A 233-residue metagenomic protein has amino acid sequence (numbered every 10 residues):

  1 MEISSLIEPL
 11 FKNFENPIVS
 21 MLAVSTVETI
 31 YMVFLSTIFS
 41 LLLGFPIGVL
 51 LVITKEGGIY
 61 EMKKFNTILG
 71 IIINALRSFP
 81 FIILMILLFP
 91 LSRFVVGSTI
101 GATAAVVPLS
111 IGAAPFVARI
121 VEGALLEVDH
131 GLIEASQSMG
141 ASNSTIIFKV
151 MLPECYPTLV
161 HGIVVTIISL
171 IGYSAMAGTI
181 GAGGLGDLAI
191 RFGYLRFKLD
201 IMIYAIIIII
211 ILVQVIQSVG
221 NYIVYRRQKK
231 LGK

Functional and structural regions predicted by a protein language model:
L22-I53: Transmembrane alpha-helix signature in integral membrane proteins
V24-M32, R77, F81-F116, I201-I206: Loop-to-helix entry region at the N-terminal start of transmembrane alpha-helices in multi-pass membrane transporters
L42-I47, A104-V107, I111-I133, I163-V164 (+2 more regions): Membrane-embedded alpha-helices of multi-pass transport/permease systems
L50-E56, M202-K233: C-terminal transmembrane helix and the adjacent membrane-cytosol boundary/short C-terminal tail of inner/organellar
L50-L87, L109, A114, I120-G123: Cytoplasmic-entry segments and transmembrane alpha-helices of multi-pass inner-membrane transporters
L125-C155, L195: Short helix-to-coil transition segments within interhelical loops that connect adjacent transmembrane helices
N143-S174: Transmembrane alpha-helices
G162-I211, S218-N221: Non-cytoplasmic
